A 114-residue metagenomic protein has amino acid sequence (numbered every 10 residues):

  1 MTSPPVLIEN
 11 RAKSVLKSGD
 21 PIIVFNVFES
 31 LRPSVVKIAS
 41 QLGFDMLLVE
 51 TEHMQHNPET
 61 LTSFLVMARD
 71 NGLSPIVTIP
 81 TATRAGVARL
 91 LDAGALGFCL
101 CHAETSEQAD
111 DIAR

Functional and structural regions predicted by a protein language model:
M1-R114: Expand to "…catalyze enediolate/carbanion chemistry for C-C bond making/breaking, isomerization, decarboxylation
